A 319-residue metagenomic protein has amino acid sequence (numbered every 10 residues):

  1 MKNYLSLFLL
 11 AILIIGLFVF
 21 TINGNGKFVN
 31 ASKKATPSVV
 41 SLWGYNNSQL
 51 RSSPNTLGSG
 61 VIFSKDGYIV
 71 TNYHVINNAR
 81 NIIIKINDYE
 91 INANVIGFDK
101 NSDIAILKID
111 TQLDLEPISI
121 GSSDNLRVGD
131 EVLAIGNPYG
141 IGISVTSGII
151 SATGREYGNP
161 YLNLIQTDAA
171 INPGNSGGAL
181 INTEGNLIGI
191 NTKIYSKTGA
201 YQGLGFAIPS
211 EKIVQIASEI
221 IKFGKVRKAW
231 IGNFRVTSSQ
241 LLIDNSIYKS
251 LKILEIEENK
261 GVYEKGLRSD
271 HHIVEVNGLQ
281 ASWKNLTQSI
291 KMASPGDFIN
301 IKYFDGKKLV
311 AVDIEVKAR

Functional and structural regions predicted by a protein language model:
K2-L5, I231-R235, E275, Q288-K291 (+1 more regions): Intrinsically disordered, Ser/Thr/Pro/Gly-rich linkers and terminal tails that flank and connect PDZ domains
F8-F18: Hydrophobic membrane-insertion alpha-helices, especially the h-region of bacterial N-terminal signal peptides
F20-I243, E258, W283-T287, K291-S294 (+1 more regions): Serine-dependent protease modules
L57-S59, N175-G178, L251-I253, R268-S269 (+1 more regions): Short loop/turn microsegments at loop-to-beta-strand junctions
I69-V70, V262-W283: Conserved PDZ fold ligand-binding element
A169, A179, K252-E255, I273-E275: Short beta-strand segments of a lipoyl-like beta-sandwich/carrier module
